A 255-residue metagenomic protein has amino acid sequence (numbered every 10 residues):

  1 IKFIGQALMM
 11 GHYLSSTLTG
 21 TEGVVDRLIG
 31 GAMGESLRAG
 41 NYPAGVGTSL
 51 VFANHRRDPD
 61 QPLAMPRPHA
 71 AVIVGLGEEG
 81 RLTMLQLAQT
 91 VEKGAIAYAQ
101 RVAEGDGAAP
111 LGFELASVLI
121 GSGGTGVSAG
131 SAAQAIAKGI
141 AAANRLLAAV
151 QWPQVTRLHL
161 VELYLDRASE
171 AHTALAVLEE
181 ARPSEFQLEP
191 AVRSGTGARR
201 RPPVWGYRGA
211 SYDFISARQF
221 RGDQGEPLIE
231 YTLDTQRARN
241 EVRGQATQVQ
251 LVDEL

Functional and structural regions predicted by a protein language model:
I1, G45-D60, Y212: A short, well-structured beta->alpha microelement
I1-S49: Short, conserved "active-site rim" segments that organize catalytic pockets and cofactor/ligand binding
K2-A7, H69-A71, F113: Conserved acidic residues
Y13-L14, Y164, D234-R237: Short, flexible beta-strand-to-coil junctions
T17-G20, T83, N240-R243: Short helix/loop capping segments that flank catalytic or ligand/cofactor-binding pockets
F52-L82: A glycine- and small-residue-enriched flexible loop/hinge segment at structural boundaries
I73-G209: Phosphate/ribose-phosphate-bearing ligand recognition and processing surfaces, centered on ADP-ribose/NAD(+/P+) systems
A143-R145, Q154-T156, P183-L255: Long, charge-dense tracts
